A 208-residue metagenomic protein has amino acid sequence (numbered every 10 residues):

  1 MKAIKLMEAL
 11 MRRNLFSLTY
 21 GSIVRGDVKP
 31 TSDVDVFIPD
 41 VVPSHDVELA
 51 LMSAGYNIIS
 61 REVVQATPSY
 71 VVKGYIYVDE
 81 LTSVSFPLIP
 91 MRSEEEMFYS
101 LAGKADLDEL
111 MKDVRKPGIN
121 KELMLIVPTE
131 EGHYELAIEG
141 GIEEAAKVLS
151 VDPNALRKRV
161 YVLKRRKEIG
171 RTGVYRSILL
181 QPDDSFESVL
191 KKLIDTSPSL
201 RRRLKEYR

Functional and structural regions predicted by a protein language model:
M1-F16, V24-P30, D40-R208: Catalytic core of pol beta-like nucleotidyltransferases
G21: Short loop/edge segments at beta-strand edges and connector loops that shape dinucleotide/nucleotide cofactor-binding
D33: Charged, often glycine-rich, active-site loop that binds/positions anionic groups
